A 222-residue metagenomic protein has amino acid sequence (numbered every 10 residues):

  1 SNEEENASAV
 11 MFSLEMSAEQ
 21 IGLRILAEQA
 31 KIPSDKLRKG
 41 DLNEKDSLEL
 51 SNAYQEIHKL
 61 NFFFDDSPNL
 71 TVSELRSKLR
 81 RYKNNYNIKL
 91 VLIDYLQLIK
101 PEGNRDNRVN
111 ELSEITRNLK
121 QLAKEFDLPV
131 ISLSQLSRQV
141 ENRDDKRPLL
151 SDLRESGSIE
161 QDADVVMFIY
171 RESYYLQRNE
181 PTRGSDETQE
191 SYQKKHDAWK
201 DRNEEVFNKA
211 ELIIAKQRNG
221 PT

Functional and structural regions predicted by a protein language model:
E3-N87, P101: Cytosolic-facing regulatory segments adjacent to core modules
S8-V10, N61, L90, P129-V130 (+2 more regions): Beta-sheet entry/capping signal
M16-Q20, I32, K45, N52 (+7 more regions): Charged, alpha-helix-enriched surfaces in structured cytosolic catalytic cores of large nucleotide-utilizing machines
S34-L37, G103, S151-D152, K195-H196: Short beta-alpha connecting loops at secondary-structure transitions that line or flank enzyme active sites
L96: Conserved Walker B
K100-N107: Conserved ATPase-coupling elements of RecA-like P-loop NTPase cores
N110-T222: Phosphate-binding/switch region of NTP-binding enzymes
